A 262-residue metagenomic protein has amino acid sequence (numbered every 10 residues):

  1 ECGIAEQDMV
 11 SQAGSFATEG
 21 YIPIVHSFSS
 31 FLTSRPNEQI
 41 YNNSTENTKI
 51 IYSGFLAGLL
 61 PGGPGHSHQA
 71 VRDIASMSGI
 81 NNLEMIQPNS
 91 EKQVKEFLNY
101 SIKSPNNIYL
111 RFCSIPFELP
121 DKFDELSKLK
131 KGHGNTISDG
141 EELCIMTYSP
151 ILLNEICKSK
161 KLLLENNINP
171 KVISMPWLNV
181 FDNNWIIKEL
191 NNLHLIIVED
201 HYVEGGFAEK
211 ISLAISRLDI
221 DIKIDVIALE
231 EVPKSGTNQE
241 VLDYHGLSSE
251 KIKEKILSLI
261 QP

Functional and structural regions predicted by a protein language model:
E1: Short pre-catalytic strand/loop immediately N-terminal to key active-site residues, enriched for Gly-Thr
I4-E6, V10: Glycine-rich oxoanion-binding loops at beta->alpha junctions
A5, S15-C144, L153-N154, P170: Conserved thiamine diphosphate
S11, A75, E250: Short alpha-helical basic/polar micro-motif
P61-P64, R111-P262: Thiamine diphosphate
